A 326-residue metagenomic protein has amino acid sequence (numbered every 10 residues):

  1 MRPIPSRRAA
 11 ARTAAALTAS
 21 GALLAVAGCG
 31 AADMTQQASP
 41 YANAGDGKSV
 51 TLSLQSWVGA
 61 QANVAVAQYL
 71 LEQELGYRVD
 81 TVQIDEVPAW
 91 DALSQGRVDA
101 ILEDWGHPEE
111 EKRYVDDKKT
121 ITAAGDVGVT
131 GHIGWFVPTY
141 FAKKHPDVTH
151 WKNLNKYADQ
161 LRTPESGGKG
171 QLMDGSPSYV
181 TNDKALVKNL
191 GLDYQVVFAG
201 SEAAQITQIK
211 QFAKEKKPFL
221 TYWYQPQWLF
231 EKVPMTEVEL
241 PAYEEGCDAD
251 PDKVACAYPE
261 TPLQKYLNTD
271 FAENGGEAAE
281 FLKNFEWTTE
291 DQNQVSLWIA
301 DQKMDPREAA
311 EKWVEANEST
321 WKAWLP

Functional and structural regions predicted by a protein language model:
L24-G28: C-terminal motif of bacterial Sec signal peptides marking the signal peptidase cleavage site
G30-D33: Bacterial signal peptide processing site
G45-G59, Y77-V82, K169-M173, L282: Short, well-ordered beta-strand elements
G47-K48, G59, Y179-Q195, A199-K216 (+2 more regions): An extracytoplasmic/periplasmic, membrane-proximal ligand-sensing/linker region
Q55-V58, R78-A92, F198-Q208: Short helix-initiation/N-cap motifs at beta->coil->alpha
A92, V98-L102, Q171-A249: Ligand-binding pocket segment of bilobal, Venus flytrap-like solute-binding proteins
T120-L172: A conserved helix-loop-strand patch within extracytoplasmic ligand-binding domains of the periplasmic binding
I133-K144, E260-N274, L297-W298: A bilobed periplasmic-binding-protein/Venus flytrap-type ligand-binding module shared by bacterial periplasmic
